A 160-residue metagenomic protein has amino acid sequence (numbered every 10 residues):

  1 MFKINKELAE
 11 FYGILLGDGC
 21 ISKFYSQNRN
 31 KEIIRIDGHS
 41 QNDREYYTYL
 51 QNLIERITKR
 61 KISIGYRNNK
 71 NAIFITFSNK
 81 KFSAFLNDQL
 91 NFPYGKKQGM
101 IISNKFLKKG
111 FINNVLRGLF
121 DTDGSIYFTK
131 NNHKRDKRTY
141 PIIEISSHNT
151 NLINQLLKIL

Functional and structural regions predicted by a protein language model:
M1-L160: Internal intein/HINT superfamily modules and their associated LAGLIDADG
